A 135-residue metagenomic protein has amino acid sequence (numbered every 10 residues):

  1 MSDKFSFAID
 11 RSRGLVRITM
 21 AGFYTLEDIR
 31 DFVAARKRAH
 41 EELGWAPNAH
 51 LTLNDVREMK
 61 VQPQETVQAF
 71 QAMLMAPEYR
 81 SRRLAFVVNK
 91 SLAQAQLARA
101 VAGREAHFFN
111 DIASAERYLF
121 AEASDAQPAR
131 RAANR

Functional and structural regions predicted by a protein language model:
S2-R135: Amphipathic, Lys/Arg-enriched alpha-helical "gate/interface" segment within cytosolic domains that mediates
